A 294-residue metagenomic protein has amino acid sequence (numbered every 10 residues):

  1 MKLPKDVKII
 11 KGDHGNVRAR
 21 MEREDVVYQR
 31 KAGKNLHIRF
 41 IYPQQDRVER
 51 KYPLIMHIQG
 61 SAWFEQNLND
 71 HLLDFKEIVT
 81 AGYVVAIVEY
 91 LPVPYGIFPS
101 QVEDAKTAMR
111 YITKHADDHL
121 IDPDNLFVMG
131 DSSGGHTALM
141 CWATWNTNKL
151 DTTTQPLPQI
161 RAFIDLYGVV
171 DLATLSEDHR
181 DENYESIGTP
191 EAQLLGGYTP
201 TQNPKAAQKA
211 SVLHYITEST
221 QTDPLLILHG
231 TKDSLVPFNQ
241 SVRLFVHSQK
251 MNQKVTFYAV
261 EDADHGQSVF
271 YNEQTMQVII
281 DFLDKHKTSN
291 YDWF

Functional and structural regions predicted by a protein language model:
M1-F294: Alpha/beta-hydrolase superfamily serine-hydrolase fold, recognizing
